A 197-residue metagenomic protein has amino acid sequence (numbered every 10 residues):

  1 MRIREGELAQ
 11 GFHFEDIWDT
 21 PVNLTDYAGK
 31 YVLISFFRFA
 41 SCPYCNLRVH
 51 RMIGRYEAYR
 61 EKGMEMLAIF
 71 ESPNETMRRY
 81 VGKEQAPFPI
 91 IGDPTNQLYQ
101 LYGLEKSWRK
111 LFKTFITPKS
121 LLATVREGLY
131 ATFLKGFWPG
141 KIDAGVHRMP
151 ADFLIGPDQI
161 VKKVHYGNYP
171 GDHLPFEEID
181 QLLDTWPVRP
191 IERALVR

Functional and structural regions predicted by a protein language model:
M1-T25, L47: N-terminal "domain-start" segment that seeds a small globular fold
A9-Q10, Y31-L33, M149-A151: Short loop/turn microsegments at loop-to-beta-strand junctions
L24-M52, E65: Short active-site neighborhood of thiol/selenol oxidoreductases, capturing the structured segment around
F37, F70, G156: Short beta-strand/turn micro-motifs composed of small residues that flank or help shape donor/cofactor-binding pockets
R48-L101: Structural microenvironment flanking redox-active thiols in thiol-disulfide oxidoreductases
F88-P89, D93-G171: Thiol/selenol-based redox catalytic cores and closely related redox-interacting motifs
P170-T185: A short, polar/charged loop-to-alpha-helix boundary motif
R189-R197: Cysteine/selenocysteine-centered motifs that mediate thiol-based redox chemistry or coordinate metal-sulfur cofactors
